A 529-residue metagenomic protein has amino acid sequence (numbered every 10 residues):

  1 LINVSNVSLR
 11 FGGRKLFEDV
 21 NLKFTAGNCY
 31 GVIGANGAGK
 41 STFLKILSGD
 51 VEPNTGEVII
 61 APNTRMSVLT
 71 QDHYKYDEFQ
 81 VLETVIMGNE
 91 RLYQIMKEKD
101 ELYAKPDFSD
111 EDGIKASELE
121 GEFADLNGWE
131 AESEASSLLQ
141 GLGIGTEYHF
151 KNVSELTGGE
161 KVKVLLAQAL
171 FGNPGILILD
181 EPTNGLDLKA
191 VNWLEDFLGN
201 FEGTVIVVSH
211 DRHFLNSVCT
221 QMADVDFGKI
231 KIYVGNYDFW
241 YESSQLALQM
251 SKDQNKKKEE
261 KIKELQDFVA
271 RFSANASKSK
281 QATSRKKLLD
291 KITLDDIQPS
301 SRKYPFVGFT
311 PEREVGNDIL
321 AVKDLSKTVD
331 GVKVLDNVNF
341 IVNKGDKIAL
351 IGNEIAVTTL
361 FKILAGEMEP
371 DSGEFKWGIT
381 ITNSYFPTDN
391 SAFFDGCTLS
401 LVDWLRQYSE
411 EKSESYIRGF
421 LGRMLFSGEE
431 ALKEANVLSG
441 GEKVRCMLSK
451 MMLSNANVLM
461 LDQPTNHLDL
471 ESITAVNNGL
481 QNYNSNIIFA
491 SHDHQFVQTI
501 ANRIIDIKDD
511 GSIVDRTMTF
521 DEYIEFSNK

Functional and structural regions predicted by a protein language model:
L1-N255, E312-K529: ABC ATP-binding cassette signature C-motif
L22-A26, S277-K280, S301-R302: Short low-complexity stretches enriched in small and charged residues
S243-F268, F272-D296: Intracellular alpha-helical coupling/juxtamembrane segments of multi-pass membrane proteins
D296-A321: Amphipathic heptad-repeat alpha-helical coiled-coil/stalk segments that mediate oligomerization, filament/stalk
